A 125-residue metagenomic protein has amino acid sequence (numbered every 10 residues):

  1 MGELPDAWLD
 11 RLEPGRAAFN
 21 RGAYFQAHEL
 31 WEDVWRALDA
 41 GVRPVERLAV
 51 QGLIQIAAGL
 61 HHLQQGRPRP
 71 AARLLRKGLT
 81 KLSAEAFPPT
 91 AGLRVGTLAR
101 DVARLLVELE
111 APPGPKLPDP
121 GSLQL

Functional and structural regions predicted by a protein language model:
M1-D10, P44-R47: TPR-adjacent "capping" and linker segments in tetratricopeptide-repeat scaffold/adaptor proteins
F19, Y24, W31-E32, P68 (+2 more regions): Inward-facing hydrophobic residues that define packing positions of alpha-helical scaffold repeats
E29-L53, L79-L93: Short, charge-rich amphipathic alpha-helical segments embedded in non-transmembrane helical bundles/solenoids
R100-L125: Terminal, low-structured helical/coil segments at or just beyond the last alpha-helical repeat
